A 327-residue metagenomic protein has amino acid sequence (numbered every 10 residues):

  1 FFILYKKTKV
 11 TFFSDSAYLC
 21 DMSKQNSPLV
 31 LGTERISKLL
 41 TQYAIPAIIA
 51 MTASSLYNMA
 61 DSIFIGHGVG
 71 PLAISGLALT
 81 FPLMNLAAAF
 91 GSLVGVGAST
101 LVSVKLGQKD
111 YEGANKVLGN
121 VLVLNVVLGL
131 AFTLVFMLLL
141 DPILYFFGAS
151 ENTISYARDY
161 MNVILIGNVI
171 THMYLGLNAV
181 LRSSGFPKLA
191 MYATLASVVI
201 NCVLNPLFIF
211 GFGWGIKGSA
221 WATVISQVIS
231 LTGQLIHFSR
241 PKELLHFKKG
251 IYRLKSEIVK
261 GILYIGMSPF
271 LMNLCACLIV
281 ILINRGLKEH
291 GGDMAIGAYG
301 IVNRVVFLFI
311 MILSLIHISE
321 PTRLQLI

Functional and structural regions predicted by a protein language model:
F2-A44, V102-V169, G211-G266, E320-L324: Short alpha-helical transmembrane segments in multi-pass integral membrane proteins
K38-S99, S103, M267-L287: Signature of the first transmembrane helix
I45, I49, L83, V123 (+7 more regions): Hydrophobic residues within alpha-helical transmembrane segments of multi-pass solute transporters/permease subunits
I48, T52, L56, A60 (+13 more regions): Generic alpha-helical transmembrane segments of integral inner-membrane proteins, especially permease/transport modules
I49, D61-I65, L77, V102 (+16 more regions): Hydrophobic/aromatic residues within transmembrane alpha-helices of membrane transport systems, especially the TMDs
L56-S75, L144-E151, L207-G213, C277-L308: Helix-terminus/linker motif at the lipid-water interface of multi-pass membrane proteins
I74-L134, T171-A190, Y299-L324: Small-residue-rich hydrophobic transmembrane alpha-helices
N125, V180-V203, K217, W221-V224: Alpha-helical transmembrane segments of multi-pass membrane transporters/permeases
